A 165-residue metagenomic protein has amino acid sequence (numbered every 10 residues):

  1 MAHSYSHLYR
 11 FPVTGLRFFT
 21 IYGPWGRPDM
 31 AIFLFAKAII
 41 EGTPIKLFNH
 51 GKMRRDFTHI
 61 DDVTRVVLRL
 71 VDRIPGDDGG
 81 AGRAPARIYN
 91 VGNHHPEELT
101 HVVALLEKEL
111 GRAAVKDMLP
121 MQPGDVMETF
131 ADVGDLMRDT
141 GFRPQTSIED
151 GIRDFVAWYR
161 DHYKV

Functional and structural regions predicted by a protein language model:
M1-T14, I39-E41: Active-site Tyr-X1-5-Lys
F11-A31, R54: Flexible, glycine-rich beta-alpha linker
L34: Alpha-helical scaffold segments in soluble metabolic enzymes
K37-V165: C-terminal substrate-binding subdomain of Rossmann-fold SDR/epimerase-dehydratase oxidoreductases
